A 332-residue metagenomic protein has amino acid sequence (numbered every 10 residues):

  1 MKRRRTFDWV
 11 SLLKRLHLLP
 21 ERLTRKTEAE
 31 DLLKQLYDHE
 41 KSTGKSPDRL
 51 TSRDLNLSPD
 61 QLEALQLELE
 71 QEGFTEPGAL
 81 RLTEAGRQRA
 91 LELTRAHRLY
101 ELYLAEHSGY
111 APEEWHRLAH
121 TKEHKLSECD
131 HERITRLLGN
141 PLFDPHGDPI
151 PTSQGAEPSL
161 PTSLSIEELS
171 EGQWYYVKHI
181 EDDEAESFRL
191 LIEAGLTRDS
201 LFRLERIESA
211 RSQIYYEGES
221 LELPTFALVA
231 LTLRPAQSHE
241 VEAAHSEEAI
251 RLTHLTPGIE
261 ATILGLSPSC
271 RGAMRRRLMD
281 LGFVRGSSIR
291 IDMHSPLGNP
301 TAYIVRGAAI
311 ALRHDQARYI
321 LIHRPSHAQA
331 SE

Functional and structural regions predicted by a protein language model:
K2-Q35: Short alpha-helical segments that sit at the start of domains
S42-N56, L80, V177: Short acidic, hydrophobic short linear motifs in intrinsically disordered regions
N56-Q71, E186-R189: Short amphipathic alpha-helical interaction segments
E70-L80: A short, conserved structural fragment
A79-H97: Basic, amphipathic "hinge/linker" alpha-helix immediately C-terminal to the N-terminal HTH DNA-binding motif
L99-F143: Amphipathic alpha-helical dimerization/coiled-coil segments that flank or bridge DNA-binding/regulatory modules
H124-L266, M274: Mid-protein regulatory/catalytic core that forms ligand/cofactor-binding pockets and protein-protein interaction
S200, S287-S288, A308: Structural motif
